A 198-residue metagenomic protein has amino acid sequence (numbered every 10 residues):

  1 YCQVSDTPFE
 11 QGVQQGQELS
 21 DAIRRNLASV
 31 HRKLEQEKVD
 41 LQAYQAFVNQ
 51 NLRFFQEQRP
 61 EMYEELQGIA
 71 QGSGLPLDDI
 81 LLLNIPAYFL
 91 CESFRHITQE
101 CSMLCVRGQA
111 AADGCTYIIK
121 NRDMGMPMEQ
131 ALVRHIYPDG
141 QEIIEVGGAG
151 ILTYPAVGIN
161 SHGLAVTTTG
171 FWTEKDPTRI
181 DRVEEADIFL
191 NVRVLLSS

Functional and structural regions predicted by a protein language model:
Y1-S198: N-terminal mature-domain region immediately after signal-peptide cleavage in secreted/organellar precursors
